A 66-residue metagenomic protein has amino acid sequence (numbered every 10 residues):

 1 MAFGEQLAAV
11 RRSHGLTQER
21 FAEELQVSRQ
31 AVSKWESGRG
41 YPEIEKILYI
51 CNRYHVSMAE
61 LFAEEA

Functional and structural regions predicted by a protein language model:
M1-S13: A short, Lys/Arg-rich alpha-helix, primarily the initiator
R12, E23, N52, A63: Alpha-helical residues within the helix-turn-helix
S13, R39-P42, R53: Helix-turn-helix/winged-helix DNA-binding modules
G15-K34, Y49: Short alpha-helical DNA-recognition segment
Q26-Y41, A63-A66: Recognition helix of helix-turn-helix/homeodomain-like DNA-binding domains that insert into the DNA major groove
E45-E60: DNA major-groove recognition helix of helix-turn-helix/homeodomain DNA-binding modules
